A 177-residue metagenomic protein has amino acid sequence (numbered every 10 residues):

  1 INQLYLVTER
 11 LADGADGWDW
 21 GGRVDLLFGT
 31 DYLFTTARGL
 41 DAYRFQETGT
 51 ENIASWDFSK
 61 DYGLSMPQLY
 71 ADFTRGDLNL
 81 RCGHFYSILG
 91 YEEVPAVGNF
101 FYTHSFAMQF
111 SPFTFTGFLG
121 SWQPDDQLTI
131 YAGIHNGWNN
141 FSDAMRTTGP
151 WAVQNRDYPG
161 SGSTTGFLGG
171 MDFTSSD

Functional and structural regions predicted by a protein language model:
I1-N139, D172-S176: Outer membrane beta-barrel
F58-G63, A107-P112, M145-T164: Replace "Gram-negative outer membrane beta-barrel proteins" with "bacterial and organellar outer membrane beta-barrel
N99-Y102, G133-D157, F167: Active-site-proximal beta-alpha loop/turn segments in soluble metabolic enzymes
